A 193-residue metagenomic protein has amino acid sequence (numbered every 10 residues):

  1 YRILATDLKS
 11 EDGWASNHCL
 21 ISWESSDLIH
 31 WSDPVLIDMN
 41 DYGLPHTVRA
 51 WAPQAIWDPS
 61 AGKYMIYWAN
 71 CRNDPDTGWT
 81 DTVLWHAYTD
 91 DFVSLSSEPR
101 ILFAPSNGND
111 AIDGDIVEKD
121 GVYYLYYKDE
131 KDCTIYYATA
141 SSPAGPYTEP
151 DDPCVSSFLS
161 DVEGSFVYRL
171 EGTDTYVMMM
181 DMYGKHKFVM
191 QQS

Functional and structural regions predicted by a protein language model:
Y1-A50, I56-D161, R169-S193: Beta-rich carbohydrate-recognition and catalytic domains
